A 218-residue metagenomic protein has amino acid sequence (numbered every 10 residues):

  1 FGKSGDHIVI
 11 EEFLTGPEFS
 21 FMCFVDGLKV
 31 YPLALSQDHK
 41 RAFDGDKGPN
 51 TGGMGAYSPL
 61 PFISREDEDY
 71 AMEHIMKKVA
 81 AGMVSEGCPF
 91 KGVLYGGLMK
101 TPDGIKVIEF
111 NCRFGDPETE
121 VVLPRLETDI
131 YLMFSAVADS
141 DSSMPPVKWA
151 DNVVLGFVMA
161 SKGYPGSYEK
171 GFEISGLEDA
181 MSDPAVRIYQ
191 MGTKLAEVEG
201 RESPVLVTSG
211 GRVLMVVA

Functional and structural regions predicted by a protein language model:
F1-E120: Internal nucleotide-binding/catalytic subdomain
D6-V9, S143-P145, I188, E202-P204: A short linear hydrophobic-aromatic micro-motif
C23-V25, M159-S161, A218: Short beta-strand-to-loop capping motifs
M54-Y57, I174, V207: Short clusters of hydrophobic/aromatic residues that line enzyme substrate/ligand-binding pockets
A56-P59, V158, R212-A218: Short, well-ordered beta-strand elements within core beta-sheets of diverse protein domains
M72-L94, N111-D183, Y189-K194: Active-site "cap" helix and flanking loop/linker of ATP-utilizing ligase/carboxylase catalytic domains
M181-A218: Internal helix-turn-beta structural module
